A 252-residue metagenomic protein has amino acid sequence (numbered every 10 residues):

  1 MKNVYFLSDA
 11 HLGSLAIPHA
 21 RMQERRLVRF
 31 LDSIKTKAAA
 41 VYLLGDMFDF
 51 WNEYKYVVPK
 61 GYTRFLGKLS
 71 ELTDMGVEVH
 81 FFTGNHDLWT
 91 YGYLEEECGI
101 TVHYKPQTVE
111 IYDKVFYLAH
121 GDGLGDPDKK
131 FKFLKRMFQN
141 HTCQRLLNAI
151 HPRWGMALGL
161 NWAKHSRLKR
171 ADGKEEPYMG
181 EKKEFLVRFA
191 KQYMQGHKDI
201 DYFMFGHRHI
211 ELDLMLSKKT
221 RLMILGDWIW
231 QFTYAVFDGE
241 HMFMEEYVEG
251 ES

Functional and structural regions predicted by a protein language model:
K2-N3, L7, L12-I111: Core catalytic region of metal-dependent phosphoesterases/phosphodiesterases, especially metallo-beta-lactamase-like
N3-H11, V115-D122, L222-G226: Active-site-proximal beta-strand elements of phosphoester/diester hydrolases
D9, E249-S252: Conserved histidine-centered catalytic loops in small-molecule metabolism enzymes
H11, N85-H86, H120, G206-H209: Histidine-centered divalent metal-coordination motifs
D49-L72, K169-I200: N-terminal short leaders/motifs
L88-G92, L118-A119, G125-D128: Short, well-ordered, mixed-charge alpha-helical segments that flank or form enzyme active sites
T101-Y104, D122, D126-H141, K182-Y247: Conserved beta-sheet core of the metallophosphoesterase superfamily
G121-F185: Active-site-proximal loop/helix segment associated with metal-binding centers of metalloenzymes
